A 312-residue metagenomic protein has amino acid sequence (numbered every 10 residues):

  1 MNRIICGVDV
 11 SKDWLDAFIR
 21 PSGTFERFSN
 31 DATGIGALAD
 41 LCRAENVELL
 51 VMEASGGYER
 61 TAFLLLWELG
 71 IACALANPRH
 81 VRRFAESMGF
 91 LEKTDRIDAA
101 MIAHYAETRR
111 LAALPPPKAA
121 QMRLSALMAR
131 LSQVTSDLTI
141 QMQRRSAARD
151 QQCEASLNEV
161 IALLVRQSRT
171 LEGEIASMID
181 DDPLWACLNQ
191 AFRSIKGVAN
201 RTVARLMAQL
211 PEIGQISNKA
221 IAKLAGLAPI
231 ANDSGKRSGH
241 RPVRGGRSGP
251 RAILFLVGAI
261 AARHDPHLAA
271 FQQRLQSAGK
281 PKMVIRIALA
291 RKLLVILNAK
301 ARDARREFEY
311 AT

Functional and structural regions predicted by a protein language model:
M1-A155, A162-V165, V284: Phosphate- and other anionic-substrate recognition elements at nucleic-acid/protein interfaces
L65, I253, V257, K292 (+1 more regions): Amphipathic alpha-helical segments in well-ordered regions
I102, V134, L254, G279 (+1 more regions): A residue-level signal for conserved active-site and pocket-lining positions in enzyme catalytic cores
R109-L114, Q141, P211-Q215, I260-L268 (+1 more regions): Short helix-capping/linker segments at secondary-structure and domain boundaries
R145-R201, L210, A262-D265: Helix-hairpin-helix/helix-loop-helix acidic hairpins
N200, R205-A278, K282, Y310-A311: Phosphate-backbone recognition surface of nucleic-acid-processing proteins
S277-T312: Basic, amphipathic alpha-helical segments enriched in Lys/Arg and hydrophobic/aromatic residues
